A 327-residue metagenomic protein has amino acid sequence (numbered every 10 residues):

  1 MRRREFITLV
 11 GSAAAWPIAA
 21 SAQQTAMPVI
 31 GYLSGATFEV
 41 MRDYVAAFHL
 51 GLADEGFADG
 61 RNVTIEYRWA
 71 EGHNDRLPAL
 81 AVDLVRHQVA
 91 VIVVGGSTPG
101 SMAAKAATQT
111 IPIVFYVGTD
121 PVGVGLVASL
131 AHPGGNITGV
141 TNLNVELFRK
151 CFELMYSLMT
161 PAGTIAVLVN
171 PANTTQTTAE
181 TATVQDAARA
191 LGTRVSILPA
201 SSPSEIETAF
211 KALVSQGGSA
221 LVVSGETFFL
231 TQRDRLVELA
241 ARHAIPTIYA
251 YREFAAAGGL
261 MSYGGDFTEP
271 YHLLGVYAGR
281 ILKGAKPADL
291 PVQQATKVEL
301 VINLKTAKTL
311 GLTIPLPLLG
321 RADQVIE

Functional and structural regions predicted by a protein language model:
M1-E327: Short hydrophobic alpha-helices and adjacent helix-cap/hinge residues
